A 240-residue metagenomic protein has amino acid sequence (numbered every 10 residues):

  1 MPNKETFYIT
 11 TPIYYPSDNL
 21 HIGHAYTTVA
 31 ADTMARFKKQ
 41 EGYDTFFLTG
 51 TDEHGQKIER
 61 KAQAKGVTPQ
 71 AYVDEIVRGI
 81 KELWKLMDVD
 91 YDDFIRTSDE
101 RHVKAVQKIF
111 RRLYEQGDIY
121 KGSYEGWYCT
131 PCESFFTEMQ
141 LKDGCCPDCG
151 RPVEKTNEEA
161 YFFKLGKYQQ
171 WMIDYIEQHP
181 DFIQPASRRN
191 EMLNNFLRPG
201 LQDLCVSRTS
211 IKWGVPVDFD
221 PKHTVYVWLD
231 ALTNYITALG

Functional and structural regions predicted by a protein language model:
P2-I119, E133: N-terminal Rossmann-like or analogous alpha/beta NTP/dinucleotide-binding catalytic cores that position adenine
P2-T49, R101-A105, T156-G240: Structured secondary-structure scaffolds
L20, I58, A62, F136 (+3 more regions): Short clusters of hydrophobic/aromatic residues that line enzyme substrate/ligand-binding pockets
A31-Q40, A62-Q70, G126-C132, C146-P152 (+1 more regions): Short, mixed-charge, low-aromatic patches
R78, R111, G144, Q170-D174 (+1 more regions): Active-site-proximal helix/loop capping residues that flank conserved catalytic or ligand/cofactor
D88-R96, Y114-W127, M139-Q140, E154-N157 (+2 more regions): Short secondary-structure capping/junction motifs at helix and strand boundaries
Q116-Q169, I173: Cys/His-rich short segments
